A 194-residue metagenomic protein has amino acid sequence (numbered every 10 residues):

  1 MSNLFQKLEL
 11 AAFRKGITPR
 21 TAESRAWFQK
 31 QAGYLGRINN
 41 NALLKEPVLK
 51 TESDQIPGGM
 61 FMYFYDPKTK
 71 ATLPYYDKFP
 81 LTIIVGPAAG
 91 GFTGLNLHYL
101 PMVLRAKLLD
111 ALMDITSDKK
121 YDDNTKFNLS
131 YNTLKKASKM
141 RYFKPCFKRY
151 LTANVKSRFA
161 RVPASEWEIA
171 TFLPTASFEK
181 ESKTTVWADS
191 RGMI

Functional and structural regions predicted by a protein language model:
N3-F61: Mixed-charge, Lys/Arg-rich low-complexity intrinsically disordered regions
I56-P57, P87-G91: A short, compositionally biased
Y63-Y65: A generic structural signal for residues embedded in beta-strands
K68: Short polar catalytic/cofactor-binding loops
A71-A88: Short beta-strand-centered aromatic/proline hotspots
G90-H98: Short, solvent-exposed secondary-structure boundary/capping segments
L100-I194: Intrinsically disordered, low-complexity, charged/polar segments
